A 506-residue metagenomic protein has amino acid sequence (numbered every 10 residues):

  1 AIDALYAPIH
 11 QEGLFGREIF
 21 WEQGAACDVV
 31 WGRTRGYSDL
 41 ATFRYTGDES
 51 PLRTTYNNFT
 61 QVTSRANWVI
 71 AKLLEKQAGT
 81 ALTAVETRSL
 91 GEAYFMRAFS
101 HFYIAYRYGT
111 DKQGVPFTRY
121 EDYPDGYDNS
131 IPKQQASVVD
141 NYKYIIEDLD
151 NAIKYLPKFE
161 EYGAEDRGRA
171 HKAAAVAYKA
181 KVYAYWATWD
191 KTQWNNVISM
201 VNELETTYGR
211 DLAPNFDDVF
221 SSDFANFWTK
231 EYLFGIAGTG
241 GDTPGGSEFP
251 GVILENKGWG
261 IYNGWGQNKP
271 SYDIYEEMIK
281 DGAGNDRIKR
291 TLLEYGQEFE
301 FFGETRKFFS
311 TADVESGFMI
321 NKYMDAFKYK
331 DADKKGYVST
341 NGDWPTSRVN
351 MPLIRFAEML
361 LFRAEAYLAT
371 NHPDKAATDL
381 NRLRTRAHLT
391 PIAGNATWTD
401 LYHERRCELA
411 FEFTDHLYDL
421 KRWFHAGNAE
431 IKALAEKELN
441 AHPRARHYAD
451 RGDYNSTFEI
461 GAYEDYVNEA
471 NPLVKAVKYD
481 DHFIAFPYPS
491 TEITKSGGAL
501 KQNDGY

Functional and structural regions predicted by a protein language model:
A1-Y37, Q113-F117, Y142, L149-I153 (+2 more regions): An aromatic- and glycine-enriched ligand-binding surface/loop that stacks and positions planar moieties
D3, A7-P8, R35-Y108, P132-K143 (+4 more regions): Conserved, well-structured interaction surfaces
Y6, F59-V62, G126, Y144 (+3 more regions): Long, intrinsically disordered, low-complexity segments
A105-K112, E160, Y185-K191, N371: Short coil/turn linking the two alpha-helices of tandem helical-hairpin repeats
K280-R355: Flexible, polar/acidic helix-loop-strand segments at domain edges
